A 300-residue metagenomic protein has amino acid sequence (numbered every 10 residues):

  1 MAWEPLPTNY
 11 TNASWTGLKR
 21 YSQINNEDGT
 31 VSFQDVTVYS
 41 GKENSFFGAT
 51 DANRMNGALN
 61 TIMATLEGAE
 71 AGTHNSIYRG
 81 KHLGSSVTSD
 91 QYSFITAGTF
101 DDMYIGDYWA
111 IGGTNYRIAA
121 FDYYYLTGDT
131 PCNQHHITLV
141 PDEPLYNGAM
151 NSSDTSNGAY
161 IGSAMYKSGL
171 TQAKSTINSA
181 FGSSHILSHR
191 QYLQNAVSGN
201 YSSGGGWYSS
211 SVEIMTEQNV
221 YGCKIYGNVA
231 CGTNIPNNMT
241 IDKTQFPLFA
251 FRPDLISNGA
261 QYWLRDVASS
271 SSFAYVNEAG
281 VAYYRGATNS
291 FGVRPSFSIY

Functional and structural regions predicted by a protein language model:
M1-G68: Extracellular "spike/adhesin" assembly and maturation modules and analogous cytosolic coiled-coil scaffolds
E70-Y300: Collagenous Gly-X-Y triple-helix signature in extracellular proteins
